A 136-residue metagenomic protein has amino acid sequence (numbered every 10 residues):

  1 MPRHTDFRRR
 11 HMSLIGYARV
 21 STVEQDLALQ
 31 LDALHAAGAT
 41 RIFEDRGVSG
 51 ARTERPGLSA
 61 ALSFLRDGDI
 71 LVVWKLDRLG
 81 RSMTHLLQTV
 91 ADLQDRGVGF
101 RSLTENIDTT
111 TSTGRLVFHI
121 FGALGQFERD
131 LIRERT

Functional and structural regions predicted by a protein language model:
M1-R135: Short, structured surface patches at the beginning of a domain
